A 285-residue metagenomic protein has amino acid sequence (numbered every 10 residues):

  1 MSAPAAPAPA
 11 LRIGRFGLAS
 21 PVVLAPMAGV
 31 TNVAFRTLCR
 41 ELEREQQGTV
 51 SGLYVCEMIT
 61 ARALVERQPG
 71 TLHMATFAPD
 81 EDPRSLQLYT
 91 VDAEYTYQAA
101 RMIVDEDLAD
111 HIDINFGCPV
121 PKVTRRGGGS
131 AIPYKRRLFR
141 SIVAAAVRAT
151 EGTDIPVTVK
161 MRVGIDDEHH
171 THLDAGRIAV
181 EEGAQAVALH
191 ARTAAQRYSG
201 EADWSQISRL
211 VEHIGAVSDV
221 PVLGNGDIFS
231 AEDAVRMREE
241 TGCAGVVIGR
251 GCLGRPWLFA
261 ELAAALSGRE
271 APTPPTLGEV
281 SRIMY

Functional and structural regions predicted by a protein language model:
M1-V22, A28, A34, A149-P156 (+5 more regions): Alpha/beta catalytic cores of nucleotide-metabolism and tRNA/nucleoside-modifying enzymes
A5-R12, M27-E106: Glycine-rich, positively charged N-terminal anion/phosphate-binding segment
P21-T31, P83-T96, I132-P133, V159-H172: Active-site mouth loops of central-metabolism enzymes
V22-A25, Y54-C56, R84-L88, D110-I112 (+4 more regions): Hydrophobic faces of well-ordered beta-strands that scaffold small-molecule active sites in alpha/beta enzyme cores
M27-G29, I59-A61, Y89-V91, G117-P119 (+4 more regions): Active-site beta-loop-alpha junctions enriched in small/polar residues
E41, E45-Q47, Y97-G128, I132 (+2 more regions): Alpha/beta enzyme core
R67-T71, K135, L189, R255: Short, solvent-exposed helix-helix connector turns and helix-capping sites enriched in acidic/polar residues
T71-H73, G127-P133, L266: Short glycine-enriched, charge-decorated loop/helix-capping segments at active-site entrances that position
